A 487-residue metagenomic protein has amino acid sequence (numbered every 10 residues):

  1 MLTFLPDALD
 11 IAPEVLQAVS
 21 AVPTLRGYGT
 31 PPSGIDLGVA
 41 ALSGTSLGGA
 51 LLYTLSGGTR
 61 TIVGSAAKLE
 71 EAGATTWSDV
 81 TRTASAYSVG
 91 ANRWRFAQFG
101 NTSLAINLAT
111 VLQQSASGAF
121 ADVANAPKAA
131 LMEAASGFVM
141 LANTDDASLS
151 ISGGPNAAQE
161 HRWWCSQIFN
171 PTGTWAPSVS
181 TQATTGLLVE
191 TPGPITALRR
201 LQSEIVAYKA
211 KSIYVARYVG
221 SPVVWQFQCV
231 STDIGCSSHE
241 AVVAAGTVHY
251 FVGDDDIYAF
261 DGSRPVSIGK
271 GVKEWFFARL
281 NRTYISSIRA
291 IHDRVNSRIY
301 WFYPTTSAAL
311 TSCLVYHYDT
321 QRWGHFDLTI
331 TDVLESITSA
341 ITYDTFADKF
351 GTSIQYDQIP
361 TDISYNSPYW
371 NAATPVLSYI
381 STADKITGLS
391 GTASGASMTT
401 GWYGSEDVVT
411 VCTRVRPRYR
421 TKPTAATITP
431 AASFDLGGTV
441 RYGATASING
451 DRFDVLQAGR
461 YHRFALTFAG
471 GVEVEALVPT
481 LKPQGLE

Functional and structural regions predicted by a protein language model:
M1-D79, Y87-N101, G193, D233-V248 (+1 more regions): Beta-sheet repeat architectures centered on beta-propellers
I35-G48, T81-G90, F120-I288: Beta-propeller and closely related beta-pinwheel folds
S65, N107, N143, K209 (+1 more regions): Short beta-strand/turn micro-motifs composed of small residues that flank or help shape donor/cofactor-binding pockets
A66-A74, V111-A116, S148-V179, V215-Y218 (+2 more regions): Short beta-strand segments and strand-loop junctions that repeat across beta-rich extracellular domains
R95-E133, L141: Hydrophobic or amphipathic alpha-helical targeting/insertion segments
